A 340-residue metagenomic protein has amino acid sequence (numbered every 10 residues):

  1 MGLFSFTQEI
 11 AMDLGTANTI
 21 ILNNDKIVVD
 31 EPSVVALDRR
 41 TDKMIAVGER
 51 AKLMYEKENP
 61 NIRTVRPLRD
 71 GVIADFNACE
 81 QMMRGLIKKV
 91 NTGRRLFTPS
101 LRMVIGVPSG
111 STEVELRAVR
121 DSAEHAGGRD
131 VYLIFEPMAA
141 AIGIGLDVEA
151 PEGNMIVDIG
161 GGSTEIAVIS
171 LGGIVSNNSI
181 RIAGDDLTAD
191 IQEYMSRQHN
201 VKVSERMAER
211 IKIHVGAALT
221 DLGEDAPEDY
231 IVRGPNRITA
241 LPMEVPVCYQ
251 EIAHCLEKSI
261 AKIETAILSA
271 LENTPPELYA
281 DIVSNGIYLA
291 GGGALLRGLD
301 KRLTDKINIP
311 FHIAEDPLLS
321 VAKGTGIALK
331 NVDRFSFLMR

Functional and structural regions predicted by a protein language model:
M1-I159, A167-I287, A294-R340: Nucleotide/phosphate-binding catalytic cleft detector across ATP-hydrolyzing and phosphate-transferring enzymes
